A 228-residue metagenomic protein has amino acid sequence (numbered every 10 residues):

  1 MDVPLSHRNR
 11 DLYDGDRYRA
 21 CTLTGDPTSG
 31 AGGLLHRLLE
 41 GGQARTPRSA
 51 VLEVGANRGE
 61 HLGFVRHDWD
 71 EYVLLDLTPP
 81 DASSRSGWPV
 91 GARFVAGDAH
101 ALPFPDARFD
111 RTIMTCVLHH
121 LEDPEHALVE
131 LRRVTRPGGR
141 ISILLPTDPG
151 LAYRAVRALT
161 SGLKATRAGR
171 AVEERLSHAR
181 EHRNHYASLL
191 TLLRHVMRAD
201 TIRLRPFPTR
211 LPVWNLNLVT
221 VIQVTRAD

Functional and structural regions predicted by a protein language model:
M1-H100, L145, A179-M197, R203-V221: Conserved N-terminal segment of class I S-adenosyl-L-methionine
S49, D106-R108, G139: Surface-exposed loop/turn positions
L62-F64, S84, D123-P124, A152-R154: Short glycine-/acidic-enriched loop or helix-start segments at secondary-structure transitions that form or flank
H100-T112: A short acidic, Gly/Pro-enriched loop at the edge of an enzyme's catalytic core that lines a small-molecule cofactor
M114-V117: A short beta-strand submotif of the Rossmann-like class I SAM-dependent methyltransferase core that lines
E125-E130, R136, R140-D228: S-adenosyl-L-methionine-dependent methyltransferase catalytic module, highlighting the catalytic core
